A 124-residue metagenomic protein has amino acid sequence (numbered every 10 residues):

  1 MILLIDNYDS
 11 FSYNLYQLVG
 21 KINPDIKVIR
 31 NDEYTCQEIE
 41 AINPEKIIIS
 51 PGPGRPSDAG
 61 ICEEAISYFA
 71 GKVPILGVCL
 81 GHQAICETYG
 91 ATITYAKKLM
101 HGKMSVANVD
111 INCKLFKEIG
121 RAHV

Functional and structural regions predicted by a protein language model:
M1-G71, L80: N-terminal beta1-alpha1 cap of cysteine-dependent amidohydrolase-like domains
P44-F116: Cysteine-nucleophile active-site neighborhood
E118-G120: Cationic, amphipathic, low-complexity alpha-helical segments enriched in hydrophobics plus arginine/proline
A122-V124: Conserved small/polar residues in nucleotide/adenosyl-binding loops
